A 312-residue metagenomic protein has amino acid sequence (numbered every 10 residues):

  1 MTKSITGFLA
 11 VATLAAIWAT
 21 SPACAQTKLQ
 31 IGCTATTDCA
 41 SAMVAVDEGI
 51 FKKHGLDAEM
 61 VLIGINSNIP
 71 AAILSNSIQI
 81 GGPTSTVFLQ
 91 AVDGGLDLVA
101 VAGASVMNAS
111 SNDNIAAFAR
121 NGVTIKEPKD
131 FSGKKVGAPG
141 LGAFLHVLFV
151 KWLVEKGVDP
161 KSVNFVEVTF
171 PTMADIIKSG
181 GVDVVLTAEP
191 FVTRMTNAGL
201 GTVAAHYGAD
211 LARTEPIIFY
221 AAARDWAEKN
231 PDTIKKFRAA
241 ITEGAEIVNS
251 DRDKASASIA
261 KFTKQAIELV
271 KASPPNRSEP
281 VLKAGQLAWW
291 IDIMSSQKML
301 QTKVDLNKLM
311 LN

Functional and structural regions predicted by a protein language model:
M1-L9, A19: Bacterial N-terminal signal peptides that target proteins for export
T20-A25: Sec/Tat signal peptide C-region and signal peptidase I cleavage site
T27-K156, E167, D183-E189, A205 (+1 more regions): Short, glycine-/small- and polar/acidic-enriched structural segments that line small-molecule recognition paths
K53, S105-S110, G208-L211, R277-G285 (+1 more regions): Short, solvent-exposed loop/beta-turn-alpha elements that line the ligand-binding surface or hinge of extracytoplasmic
T86-V87, P171-S258: Pocket-lining segment of extracytoplasmic ligand-binding domains
R120-K129, V158-P160, D225-I234: Short helix-loop capping/hinge motifs at secondary-structure junctions, enriched in acidic/polar residues
A227-Q301: Secondary-structure end/capping motifs
S296-N312: C-terminal solvent-exposed extensions
